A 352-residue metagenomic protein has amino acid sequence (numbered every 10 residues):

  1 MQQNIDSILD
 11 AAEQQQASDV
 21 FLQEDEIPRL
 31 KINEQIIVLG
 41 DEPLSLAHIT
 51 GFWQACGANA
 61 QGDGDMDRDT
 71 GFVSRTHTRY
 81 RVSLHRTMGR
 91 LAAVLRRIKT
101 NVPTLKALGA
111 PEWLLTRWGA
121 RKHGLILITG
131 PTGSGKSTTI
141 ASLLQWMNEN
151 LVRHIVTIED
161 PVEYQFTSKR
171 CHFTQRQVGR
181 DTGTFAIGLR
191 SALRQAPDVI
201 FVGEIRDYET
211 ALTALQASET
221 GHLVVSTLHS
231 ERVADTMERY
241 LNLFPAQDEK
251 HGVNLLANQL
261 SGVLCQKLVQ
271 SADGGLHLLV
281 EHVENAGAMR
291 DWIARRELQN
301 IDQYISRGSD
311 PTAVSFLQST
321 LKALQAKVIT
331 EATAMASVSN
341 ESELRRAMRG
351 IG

Functional and structural regions predicted by a protein language model:
M1-G352: Short, flexible helix-loop junctions that flank or precede catalytic/ligand sites
